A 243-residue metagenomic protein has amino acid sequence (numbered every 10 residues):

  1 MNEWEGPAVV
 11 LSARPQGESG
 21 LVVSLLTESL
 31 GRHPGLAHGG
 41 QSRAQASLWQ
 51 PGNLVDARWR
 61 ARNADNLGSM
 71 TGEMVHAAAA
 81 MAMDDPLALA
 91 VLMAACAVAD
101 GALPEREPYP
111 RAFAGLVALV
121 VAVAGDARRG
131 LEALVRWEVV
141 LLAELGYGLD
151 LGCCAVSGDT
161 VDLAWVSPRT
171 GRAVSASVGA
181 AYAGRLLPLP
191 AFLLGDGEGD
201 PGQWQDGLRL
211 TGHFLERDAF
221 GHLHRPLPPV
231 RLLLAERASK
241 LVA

Functional and structural regions predicted by a protein language model:
M1-V22, L26-A243: Non-catalytic alpha-helical scaffolds and adjoining flexible linkers that form interface surfaces for assembly
